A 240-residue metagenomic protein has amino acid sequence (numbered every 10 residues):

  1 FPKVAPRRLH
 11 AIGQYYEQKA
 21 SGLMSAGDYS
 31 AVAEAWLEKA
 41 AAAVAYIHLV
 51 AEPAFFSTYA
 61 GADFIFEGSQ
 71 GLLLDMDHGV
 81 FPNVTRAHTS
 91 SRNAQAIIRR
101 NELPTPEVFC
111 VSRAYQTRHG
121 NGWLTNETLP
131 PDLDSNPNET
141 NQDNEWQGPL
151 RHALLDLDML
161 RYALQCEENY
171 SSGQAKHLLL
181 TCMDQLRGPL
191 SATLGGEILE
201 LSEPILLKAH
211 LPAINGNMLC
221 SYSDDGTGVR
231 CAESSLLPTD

Functional and structural regions predicted by a protein language model:
F1-D240: Non-transmembrane, aqueous-exposed alpha-helical and coiled segments at domain scale
